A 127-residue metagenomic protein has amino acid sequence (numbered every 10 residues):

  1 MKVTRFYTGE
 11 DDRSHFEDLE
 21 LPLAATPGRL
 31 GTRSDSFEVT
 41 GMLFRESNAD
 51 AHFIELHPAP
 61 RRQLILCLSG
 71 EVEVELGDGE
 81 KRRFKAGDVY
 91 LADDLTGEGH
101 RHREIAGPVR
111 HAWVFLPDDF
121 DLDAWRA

Functional and structural regions predicted by a protein language model:
M1-T8: Short acidic, Pro/Gly- and aromatic-enriched capping/linker segments at domain boundaries
E10-L56, V109-D119: A short glycine-rich, His/Asp/Glu-containing loop-to-beta-strand
P22-A24, E80-K81, G97-E98: A short acidic/small-residue loop/turn micro-motif
T32-S36, H52-A59, E75-L76, R82-R83 (+1 more regions): Short histidine-centered beta-strand/loop micro-motifs that create catalytic or ligand/metal-coordination sites
E46, G77-L95: Short acidic-glycine-tyrosine-enriched beta hairpin
A51-I54, E73, V89-L91, L95-R101: Histidine-centered metal-chelating micro-motifs
P60-D78, D88: Glycine- and acidic-residue-biased ligand/ion/polar-headgroup-sensing regions
L95-A127: Short, Lys/Arg-rich amphipathic alpha-helical interaction segments that bind nucleic acids or acidic protein surfaces
